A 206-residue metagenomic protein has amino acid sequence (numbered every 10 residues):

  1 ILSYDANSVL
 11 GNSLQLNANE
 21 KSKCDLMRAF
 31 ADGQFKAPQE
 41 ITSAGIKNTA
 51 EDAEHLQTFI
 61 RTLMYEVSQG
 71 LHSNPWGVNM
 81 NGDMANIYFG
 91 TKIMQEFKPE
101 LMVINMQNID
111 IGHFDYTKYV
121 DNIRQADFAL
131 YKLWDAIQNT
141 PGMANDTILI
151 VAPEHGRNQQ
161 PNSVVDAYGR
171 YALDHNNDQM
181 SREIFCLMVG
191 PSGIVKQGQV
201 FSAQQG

Functional and structural regions predicted by a protein language model:
I1-I93: Active-site-proximal alpha/beta segments of enzymes that process anionic O-linked groups
I1-S3, E100-N105, I148-V151, F185-M188: Structural recognition of the beta-strand scaffold that forms the well-ordered cores of secreted hydrolase catalytic
L2-Y4, L10-S13, N105, F114-T117 (+2 more regions): Short, solvent-exposed loop/turn and secondary-structure capping segments
D5-V9, N108-G112, E154-N158, P191-I194: Solvent-exposed loop/turn segments at secondary-structure junctions within structured extracellular/periplasmic domains
V67-N74, A85-K132: Active-site His/acidic residue clusters
L71-P75, D115, P191-Q199: Flexible glycine/proline-enriched surface loops and loop-helix/loop-strand junctions
D127-A172, C186: Metal-dependent active-site segment of extracytoplasmic phospho-/sulfohydrolases and closely related
L173-G206: Substrate-binding rim/cap in mid-to-C-terminal beta-strand-loop elements of soluble/periplasmic
